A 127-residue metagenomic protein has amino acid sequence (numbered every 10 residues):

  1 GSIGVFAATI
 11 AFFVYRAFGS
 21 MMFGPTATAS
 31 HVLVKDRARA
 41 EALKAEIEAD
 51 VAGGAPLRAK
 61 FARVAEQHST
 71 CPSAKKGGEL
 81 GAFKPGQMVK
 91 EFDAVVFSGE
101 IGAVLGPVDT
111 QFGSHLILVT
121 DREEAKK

Functional and structural regions predicted by a protein language model:
S2-R37, E91-K126: Proteostasis/folding factors centered on peptidyl-prolyl cis-trans isomerases
A29-L33, E41-G53, E79-A82, A103: Second-shell loop/turn segments in exported
A40, K44, F61-A62, D93: A general structural signal for well-ordered alpha-helical packing
A45, G77-G78, D109, K126: A generic "cationic amphipathic patch" detector
A49-E91: Peptidyl-prolyl cis-trans isomerase
